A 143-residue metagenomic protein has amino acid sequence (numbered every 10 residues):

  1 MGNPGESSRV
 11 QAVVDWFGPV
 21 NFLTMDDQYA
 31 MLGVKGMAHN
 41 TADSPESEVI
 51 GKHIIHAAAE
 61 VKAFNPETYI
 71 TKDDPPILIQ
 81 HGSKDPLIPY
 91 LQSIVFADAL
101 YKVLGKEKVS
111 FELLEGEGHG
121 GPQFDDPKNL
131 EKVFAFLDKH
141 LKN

Functional and structural regions predicted by a protein language model:
M1-A30, K139: Primarily recognizes the serine-hydrolase "nucleophile elbow" in alpha/beta-hydrolase and SGNH/GDSL folds
V20-F22, I70, E117: Hydrophobic pocket-lining residues within nucleotide cofactor-binding pockets
F22, K84-I88, G120: Acidic catalytic loop of the alpha/beta-hydrolase fold
D26-T68: Mobile cap/lid helix-loop segments that gate and shape the active-site cleft of serine hydrolases
P66-D74, L91: Conserved serine/cysteine hydrolase catalytic core
D73, L78-H81, D85: Short beta-strand/loop motif that positions the catalytic acidic residue of the alpha/beta-hydrolase fold
Q80, Y90-N143: C-terminal catalytic histidine-bearing segment of alpha/beta-hydrolase fold enzymes
